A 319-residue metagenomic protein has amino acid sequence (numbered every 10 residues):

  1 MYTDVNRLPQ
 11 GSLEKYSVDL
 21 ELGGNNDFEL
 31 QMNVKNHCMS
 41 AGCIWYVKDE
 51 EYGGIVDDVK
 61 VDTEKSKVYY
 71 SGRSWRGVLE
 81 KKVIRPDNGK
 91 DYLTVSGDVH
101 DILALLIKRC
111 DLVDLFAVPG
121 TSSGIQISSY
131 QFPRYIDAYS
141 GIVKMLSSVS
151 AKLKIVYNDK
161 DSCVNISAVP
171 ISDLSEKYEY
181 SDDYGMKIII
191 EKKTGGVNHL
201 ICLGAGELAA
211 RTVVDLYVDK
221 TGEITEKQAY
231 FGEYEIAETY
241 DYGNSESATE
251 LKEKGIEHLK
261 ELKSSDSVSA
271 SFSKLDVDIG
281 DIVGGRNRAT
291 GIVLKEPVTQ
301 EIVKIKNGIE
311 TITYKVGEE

Functional and structural regions predicted by a protein language model:
M1-G23, S181-I190: Solvent-exposed edge beta-strands and adjacent loop segments that serve as assembly or binding interfaces
G11-E21, V56-V61, I155, T299-V303: Short amphipathic beta-strand and strand-loop transition segments with alternating hydrophobic
D27-E29, V59-W75, V303-E318: Short, solvent-exposed secondary-structure boundary/capping segments
L30, D87-A117, P133-Y157, C202 (+1 more regions): Amphipathic, non-transmembrane alpha-helical segments in extracytoplasmic/periplasmic proteins
V34-A117: Surface-exposed cap/loop segments at beta↔alpha junctions
Y52-G54, V68, I292-E296, I312: Short beta-strand segments
K60-Y70, S74-L79, V118-V197, I201: Short beta-strand-centered interaction patches in the first periplasmic/extracellular domains of large envelope
D91, S172-G308: Acidic, small/polar-enriched beta strand-loop surface segments
